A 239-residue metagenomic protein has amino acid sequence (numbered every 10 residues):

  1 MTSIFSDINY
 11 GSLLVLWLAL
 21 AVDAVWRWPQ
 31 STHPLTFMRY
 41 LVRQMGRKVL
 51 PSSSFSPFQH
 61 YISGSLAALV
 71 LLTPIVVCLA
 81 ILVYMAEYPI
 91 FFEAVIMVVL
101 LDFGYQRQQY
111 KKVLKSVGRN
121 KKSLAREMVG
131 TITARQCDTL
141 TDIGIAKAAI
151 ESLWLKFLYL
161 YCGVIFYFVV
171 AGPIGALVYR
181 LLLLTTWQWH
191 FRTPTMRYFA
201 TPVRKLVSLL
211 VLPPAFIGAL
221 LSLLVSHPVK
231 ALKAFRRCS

Functional and structural regions predicted by a protein language model:
M1-S239: Hydrophobic N-terminal alpha-helices or hydrophobic patches in metabolic proteins across all domains of life
